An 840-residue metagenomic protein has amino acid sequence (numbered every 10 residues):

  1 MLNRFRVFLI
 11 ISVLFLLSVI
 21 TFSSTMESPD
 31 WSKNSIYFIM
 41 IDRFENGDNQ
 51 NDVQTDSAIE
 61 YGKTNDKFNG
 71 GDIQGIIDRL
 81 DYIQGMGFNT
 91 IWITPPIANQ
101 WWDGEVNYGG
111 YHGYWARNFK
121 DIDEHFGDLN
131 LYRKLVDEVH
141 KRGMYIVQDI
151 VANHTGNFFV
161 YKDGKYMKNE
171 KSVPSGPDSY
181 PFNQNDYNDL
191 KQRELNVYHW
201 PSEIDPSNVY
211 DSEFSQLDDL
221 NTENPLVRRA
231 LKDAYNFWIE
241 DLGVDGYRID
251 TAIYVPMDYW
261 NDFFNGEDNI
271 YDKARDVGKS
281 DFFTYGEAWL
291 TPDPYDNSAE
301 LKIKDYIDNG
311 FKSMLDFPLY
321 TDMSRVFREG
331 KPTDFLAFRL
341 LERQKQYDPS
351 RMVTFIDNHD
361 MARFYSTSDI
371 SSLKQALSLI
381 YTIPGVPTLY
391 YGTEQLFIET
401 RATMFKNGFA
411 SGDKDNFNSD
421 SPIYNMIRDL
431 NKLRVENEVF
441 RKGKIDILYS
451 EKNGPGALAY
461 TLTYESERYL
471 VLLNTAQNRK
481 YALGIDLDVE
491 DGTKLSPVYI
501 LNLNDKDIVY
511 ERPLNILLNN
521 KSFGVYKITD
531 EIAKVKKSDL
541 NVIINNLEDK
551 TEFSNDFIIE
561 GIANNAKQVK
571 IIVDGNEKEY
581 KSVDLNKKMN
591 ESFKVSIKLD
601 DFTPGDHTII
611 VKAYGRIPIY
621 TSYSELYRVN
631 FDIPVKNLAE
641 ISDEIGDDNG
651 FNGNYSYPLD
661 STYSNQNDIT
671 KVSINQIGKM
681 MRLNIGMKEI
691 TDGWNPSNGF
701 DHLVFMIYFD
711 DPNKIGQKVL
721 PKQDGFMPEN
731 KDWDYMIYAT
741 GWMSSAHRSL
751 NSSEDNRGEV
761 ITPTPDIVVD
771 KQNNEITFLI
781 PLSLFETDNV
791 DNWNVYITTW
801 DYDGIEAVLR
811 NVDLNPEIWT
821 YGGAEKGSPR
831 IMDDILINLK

Functional and structural regions predicted by a protein language model:
F22-F38, D52-T55, N69, I77 (+5 more regions): Carbohydrate-interacting/catalytic domains
M26-N34, D42-L242, D262-A274, F283-G286 (+3 more regions): Substrate-binding/active-site clefts of carbohydrate-active enzymes
V136, H154, A234-D348, M352 (+7 more regions): Active-site-proximal helices and loops of the catalytic beta/alpha 8
G524, G605-I609, D791: Exposed beta-strand face motif in extracellular beta-rich ectodomains
I532-S554, D632-P658, S664-K671: Short, compositionally biased P/S/T/A/G/V-rich stretches that sit at domain boundaries
F553-F631: Long, low-complexity serine/threonine/glycine- and acidic-rich segments characteristic of extracellular
Y623-E644, D711-D732, F785-K840: Acidic/polar low-complexity flexible segments
N652-M743, D803-G804: Surface-exposed, glycine/proline- and aromatic-rich loop segments on solvent-exposed faces across compartments
